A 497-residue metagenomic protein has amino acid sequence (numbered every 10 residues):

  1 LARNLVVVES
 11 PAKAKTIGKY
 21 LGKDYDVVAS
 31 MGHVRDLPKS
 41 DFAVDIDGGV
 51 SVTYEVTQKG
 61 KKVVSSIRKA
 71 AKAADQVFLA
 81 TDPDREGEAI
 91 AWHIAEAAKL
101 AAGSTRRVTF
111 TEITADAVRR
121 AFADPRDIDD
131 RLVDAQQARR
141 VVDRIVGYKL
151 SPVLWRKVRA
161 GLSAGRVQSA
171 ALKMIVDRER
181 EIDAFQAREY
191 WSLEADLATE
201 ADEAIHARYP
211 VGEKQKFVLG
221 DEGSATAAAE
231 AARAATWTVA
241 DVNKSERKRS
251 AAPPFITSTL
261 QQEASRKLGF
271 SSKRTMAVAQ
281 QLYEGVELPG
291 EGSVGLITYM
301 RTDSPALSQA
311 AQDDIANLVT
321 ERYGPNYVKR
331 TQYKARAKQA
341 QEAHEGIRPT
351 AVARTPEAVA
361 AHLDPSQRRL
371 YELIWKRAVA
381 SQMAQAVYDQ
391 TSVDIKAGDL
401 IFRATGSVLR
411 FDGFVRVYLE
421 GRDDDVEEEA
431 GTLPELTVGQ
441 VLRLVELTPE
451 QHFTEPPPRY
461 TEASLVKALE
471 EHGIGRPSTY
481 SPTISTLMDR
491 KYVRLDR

Functional and structural regions predicted by a protein language model:
L1-R140, P210, G223, G324: Intrinsically disordered, low-complexity regulatory segments
T16-Y20, S66, A89-A97, A117-A121 (+8 more regions): Alpha-helical scaffold elements adjacent to nucleotide-binding pockets in ATP/GTP-utilizing enzyme cores
D26, L37-V56, A164-E284, I315-Q332 (+2 more regions): Long, highly charged, low-complexity internal segments
T53-Y54, A80-P83, A101-R106, P125-V133 (+6 more regions): Short, polar/flexible loop-turn hinges at active-site or ligand-entry regions and domain interfaces
T111-D116, S258, V278-E284, E291-R301 (+1 more regions): Short, conserved phosphate-binding/catalytic loop or strand-edge motifs used in phosphoryl-/nucleotidyl-transfer
I113-L197, D241-K248: C-terminal or mid-to-C-terminal helical accessory/interaction module adjacent to the motor/catalytic core
G285-V286, V294, H472, R490: Alpha-helix C-caps/helix-loop-beta hinges
E291-V319, P482-R497: Accessory beta->alpha helical hairpin/"wing" motif in late/C-terminal subdomains of nucleic-acid enzymes
